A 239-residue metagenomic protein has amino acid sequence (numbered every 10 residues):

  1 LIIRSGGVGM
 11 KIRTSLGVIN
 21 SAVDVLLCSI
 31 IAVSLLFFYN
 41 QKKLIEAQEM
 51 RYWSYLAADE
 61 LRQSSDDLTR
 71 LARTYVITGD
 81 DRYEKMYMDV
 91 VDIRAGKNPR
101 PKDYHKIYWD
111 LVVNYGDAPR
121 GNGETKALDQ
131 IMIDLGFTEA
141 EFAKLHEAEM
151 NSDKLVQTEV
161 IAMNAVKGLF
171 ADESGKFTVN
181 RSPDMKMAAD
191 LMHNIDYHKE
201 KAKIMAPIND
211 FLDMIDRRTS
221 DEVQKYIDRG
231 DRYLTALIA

Functional and structural regions predicted by a protein language model:
L1-G9: Short, Lys/Arg-enriched N-terminal segments with co-localized hydrophobic residues within the first ~10-30 amino acids
R13-V23, L27, I31-L36, Y52-Y55 (+2 more regions): N-terminal membrane insertion elements
L16-I19, V23-D67, I107-E149, R229-Y233: Amphipathic alpha-helical segments and their boundaries
N40-T69, I77, D81, V91 (+3 more regions): Juxtamembrane membrane-water interface segments immediately C-terminal to a transmembrane helix
R51-V76, R94, N98, T138 (+5 more regions): N-terminal alpha-helical signal peptides/signal-anchor transmembrane segments
L68-D110, F177-D184: Extracytoplasmic/periplasmic helical hairpin of the input-sensing domain located between the first two N-terminal
T74-I77, D81-E84, I161-N164, G168 (+2 more regions): Heptad-repeat coiled-coil alpha-helices
L111-V112, A118-N209: Polar/charged, Q/E/K-enriched amphipathic alpha-helical segments with strong coiled-coil propensity that act as
